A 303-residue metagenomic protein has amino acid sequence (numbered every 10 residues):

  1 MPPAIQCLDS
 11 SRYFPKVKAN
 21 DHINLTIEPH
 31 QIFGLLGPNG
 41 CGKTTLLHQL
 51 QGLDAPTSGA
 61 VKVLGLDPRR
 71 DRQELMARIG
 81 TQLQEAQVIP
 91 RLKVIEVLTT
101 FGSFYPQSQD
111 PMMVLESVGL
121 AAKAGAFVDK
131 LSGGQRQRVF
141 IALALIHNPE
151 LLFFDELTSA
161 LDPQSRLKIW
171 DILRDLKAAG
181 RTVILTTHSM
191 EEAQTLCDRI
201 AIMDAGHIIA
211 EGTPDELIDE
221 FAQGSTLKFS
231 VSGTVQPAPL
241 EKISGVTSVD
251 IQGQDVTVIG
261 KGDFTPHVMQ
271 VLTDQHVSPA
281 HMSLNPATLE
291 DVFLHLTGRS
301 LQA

Functional and structural regions predicted by a protein language model:
M1-S11, R299-A303: ABC-family P-loop ATPase nucleotide-binding domain
I5-C7, R12-A205, A210: ABC transporter nucleotide-binding domains
F14, G102-Y105, F221, S244 (+1 more regions): A broad structural signal for alpha-helix termini and local helix breaks/kinks
I79, L173, F221, L296-T297: Hydrophobic aliphatic residues
D171-I259: ABC transporter nucleotide-binding domain
Q223-R299, A303: Short, charged/small-residue-rich alpha-helical element at the C-terminal edge of ABC transporter nucleotide-binding
